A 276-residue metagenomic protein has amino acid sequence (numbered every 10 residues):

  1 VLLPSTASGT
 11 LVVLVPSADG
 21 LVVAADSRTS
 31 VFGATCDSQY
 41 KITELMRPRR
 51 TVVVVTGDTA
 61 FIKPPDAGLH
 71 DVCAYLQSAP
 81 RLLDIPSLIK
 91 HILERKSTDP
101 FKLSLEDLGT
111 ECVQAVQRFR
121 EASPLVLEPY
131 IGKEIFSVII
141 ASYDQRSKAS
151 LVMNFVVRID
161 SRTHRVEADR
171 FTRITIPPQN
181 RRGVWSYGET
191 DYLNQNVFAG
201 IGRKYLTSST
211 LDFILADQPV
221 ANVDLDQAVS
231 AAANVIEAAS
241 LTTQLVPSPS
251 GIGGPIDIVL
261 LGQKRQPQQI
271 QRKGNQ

Functional and structural regions predicted by a protein language model:
L3-Q276: N-terminal nucleophile
